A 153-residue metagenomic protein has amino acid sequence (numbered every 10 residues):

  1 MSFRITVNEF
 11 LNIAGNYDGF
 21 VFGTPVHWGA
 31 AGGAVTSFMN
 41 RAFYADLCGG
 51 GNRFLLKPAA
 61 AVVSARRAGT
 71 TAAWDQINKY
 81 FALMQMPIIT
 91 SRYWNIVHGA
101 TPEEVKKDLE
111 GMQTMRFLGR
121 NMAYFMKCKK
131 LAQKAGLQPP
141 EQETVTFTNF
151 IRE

Functional and structural regions predicted by a protein language model:
S2-F10, N16, I88-E153: Glycine-rich phosphate/pyrophosphate-binding loop and the adjoining helix
I5-N95: Helix-loop-strand module that forms the ligand-binding subsite of alpha/beta enzymes
